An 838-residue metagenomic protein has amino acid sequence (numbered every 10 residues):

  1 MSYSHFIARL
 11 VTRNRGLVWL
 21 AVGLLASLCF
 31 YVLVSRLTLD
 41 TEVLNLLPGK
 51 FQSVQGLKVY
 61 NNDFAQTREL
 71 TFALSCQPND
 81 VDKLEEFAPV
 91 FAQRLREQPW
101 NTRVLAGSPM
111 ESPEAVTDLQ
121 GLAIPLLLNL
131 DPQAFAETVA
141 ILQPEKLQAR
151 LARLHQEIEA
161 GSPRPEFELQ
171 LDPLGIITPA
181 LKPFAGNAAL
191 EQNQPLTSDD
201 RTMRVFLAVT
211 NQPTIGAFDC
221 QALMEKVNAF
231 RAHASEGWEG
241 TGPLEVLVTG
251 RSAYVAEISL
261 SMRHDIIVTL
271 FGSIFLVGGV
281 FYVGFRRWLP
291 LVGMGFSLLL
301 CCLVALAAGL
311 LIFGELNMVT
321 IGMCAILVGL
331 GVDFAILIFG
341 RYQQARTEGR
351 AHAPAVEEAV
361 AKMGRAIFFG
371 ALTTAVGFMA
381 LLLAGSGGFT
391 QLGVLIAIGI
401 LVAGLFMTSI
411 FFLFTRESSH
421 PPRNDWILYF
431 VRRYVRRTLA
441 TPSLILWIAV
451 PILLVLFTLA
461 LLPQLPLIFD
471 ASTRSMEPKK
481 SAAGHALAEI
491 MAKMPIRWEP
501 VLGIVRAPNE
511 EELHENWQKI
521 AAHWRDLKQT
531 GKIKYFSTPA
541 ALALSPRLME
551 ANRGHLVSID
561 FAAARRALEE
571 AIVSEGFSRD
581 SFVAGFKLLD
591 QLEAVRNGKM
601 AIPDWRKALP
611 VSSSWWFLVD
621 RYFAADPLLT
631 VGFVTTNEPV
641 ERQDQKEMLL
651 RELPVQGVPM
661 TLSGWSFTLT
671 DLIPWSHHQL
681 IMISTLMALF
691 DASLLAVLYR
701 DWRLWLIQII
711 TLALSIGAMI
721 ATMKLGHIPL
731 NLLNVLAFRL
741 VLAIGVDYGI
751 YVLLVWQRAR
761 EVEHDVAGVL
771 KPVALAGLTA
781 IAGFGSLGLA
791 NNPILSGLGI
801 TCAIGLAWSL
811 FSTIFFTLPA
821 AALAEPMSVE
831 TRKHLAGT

Functional and structural regions predicted by a protein language model:
M1-T41, M363, S409, L413 (+4 more regions): Signature of alpha-helical transmembrane segments and their immediate interfacial
V34-P78, P183-L196, R436-L444, P463-N509 (+2 more regions): Solvent-exposed, non-transmembrane loop/terminal regulatory segments of multi-pass membrane proteins
E69, S443-S574: Juxtamembrane segments of multi-pass membrane proteins
L84-R204, E245, T530-W615: Alpha-helical transmembrane helix bundles of large polytopic membrane transport and channel proteins
Q156-R287, D590-A692: Extracytoplasmic
P290-I338, L704-V752, G785, F815: Hydrophobic transmembrane alpha-helices and their membrane-interface caps in long multi-pass transport proteins
L311-I312, V328-G340, G364-I427, Y748 (+2 more regions): Transmembrane alpha-helices and their membrane-interface boundaries in multi-pass membrane transporters and channels
T347-A384, E761-N791, L810: Pore- and gate-forming transmembrane helices of large, multi-pass membrane proteins
